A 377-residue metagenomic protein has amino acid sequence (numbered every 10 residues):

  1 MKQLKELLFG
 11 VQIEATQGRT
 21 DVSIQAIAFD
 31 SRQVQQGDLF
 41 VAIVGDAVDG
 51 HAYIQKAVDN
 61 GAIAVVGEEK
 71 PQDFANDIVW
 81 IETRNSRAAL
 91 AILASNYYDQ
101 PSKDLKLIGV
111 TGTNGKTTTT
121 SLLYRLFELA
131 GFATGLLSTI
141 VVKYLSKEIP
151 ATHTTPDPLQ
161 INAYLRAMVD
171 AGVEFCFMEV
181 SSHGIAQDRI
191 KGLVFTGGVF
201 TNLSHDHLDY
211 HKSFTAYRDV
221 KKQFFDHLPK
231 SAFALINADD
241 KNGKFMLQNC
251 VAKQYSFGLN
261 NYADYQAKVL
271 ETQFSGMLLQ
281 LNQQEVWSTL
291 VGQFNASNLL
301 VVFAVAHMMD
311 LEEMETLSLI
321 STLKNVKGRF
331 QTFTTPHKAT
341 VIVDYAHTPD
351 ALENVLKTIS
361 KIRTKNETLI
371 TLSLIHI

Functional and structural regions predicted by a protein language model:
M1-I92, F233, K241, A263-V269 (+3 more regions): N-terminal leader/targeting and accessory segments in enzymes
L8, A88-A238, N242-C250, L300 (+2 more regions): Phosphate-binding loop of NTP-binding sites
P71-N76, T196-V341, T364-N366: Acidic, Mg2+-coordinating active-site environments of NTP-dependent enzymes
D344: Conserved phosphate/oxyanion-binding catalytic-loop motifs
L352-T368, L372-S373: A short alpha/beta connector and helix-capping loop motif
I375-I377: Conserved small/polar residues in nucleotide/adenosyl-binding loops
